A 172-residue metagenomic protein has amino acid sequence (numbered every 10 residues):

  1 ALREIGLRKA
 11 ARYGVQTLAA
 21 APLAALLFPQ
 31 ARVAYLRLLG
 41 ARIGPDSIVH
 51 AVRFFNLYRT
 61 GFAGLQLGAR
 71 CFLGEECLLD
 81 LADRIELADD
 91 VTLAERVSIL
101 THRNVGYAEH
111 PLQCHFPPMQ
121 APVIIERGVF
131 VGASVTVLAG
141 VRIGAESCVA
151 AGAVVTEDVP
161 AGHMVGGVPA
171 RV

Functional and structural regions predicted by a protein language model:
A1-R42, R103-G106, G128, E146 (+2 more regions): Terminal amphipathic alpha-helical/low-complexity segments used for targeting or macromolecular assembly
R32-A34, H50-V141, P169: Flexible, glycine/small-residue-enriched loop-and-beta-strand segment within the central core of proteins
I85, A153, A161-H163, R171: Glycine-centered loop/turn positions within well-structured domains that cap or flank conserved ligand/cofactor-binding
F130, L138, C148-A150, V154: A generic "structured core" feature
V141, G152-A153, V159, V168: Short beta-to-alpha loop/turn elements within the nucleotide-binding domains of ABC transporters
